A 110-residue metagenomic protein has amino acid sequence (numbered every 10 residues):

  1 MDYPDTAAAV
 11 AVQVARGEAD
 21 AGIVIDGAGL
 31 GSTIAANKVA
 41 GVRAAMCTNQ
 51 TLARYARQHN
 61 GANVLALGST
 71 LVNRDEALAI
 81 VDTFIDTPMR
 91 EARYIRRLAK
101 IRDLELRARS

Functional and structural regions predicted by a protein language model:
M1-D5: N-terminal beta-alpha supersecondary unit
T6-M46: Helix-adjacent hinge/juxtasegments
Q50-S110: C-terminal binding/interaction regions
